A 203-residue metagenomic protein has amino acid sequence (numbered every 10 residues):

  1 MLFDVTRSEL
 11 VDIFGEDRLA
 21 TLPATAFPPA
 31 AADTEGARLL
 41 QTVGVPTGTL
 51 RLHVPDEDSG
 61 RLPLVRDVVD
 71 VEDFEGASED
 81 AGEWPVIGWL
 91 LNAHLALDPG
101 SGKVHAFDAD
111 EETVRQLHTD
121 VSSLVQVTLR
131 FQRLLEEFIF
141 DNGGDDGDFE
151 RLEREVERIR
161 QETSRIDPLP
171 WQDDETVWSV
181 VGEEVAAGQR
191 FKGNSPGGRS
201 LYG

Functional and structural regions predicted by a protein language model:
M1-D98, R160-G203: A surface-exposed partner-binding patch
V5, T119-S122, G147-E150, R154: Alpha-helix boundary/N-cap detector
T25-P28, T113, D148: Generic alpha-helical structural element
R51, P85-V86, K103-H105, S123: Generic structural signal for residues positioned in beta-strands
G88-L90, G100, F107, V127: Structured loops at beta-to-helix junctions and adjacent beta-edge loops in soluble globular domains
N92, G102, E111: Short, glycine-/Ser/Thr-/acidic-enriched flexible segments
H105-G144: Compact, glycine/acidic-enriched structural inserts
Q132-I166: An amphipathic alpha-helical core segment
